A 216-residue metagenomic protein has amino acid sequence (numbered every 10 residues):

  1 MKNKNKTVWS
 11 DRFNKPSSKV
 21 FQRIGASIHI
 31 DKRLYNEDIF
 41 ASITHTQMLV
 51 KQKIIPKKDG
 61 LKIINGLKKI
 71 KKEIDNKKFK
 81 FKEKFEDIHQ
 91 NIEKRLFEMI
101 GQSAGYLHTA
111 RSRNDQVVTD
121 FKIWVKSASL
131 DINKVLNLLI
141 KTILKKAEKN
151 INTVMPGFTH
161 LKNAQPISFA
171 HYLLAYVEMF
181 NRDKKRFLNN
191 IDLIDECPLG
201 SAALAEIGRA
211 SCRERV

Functional and structural regions predicted by a protein language model:
K2-S211: A helix-coil-helix interface module used to build multimeric assemblies and to scaffold catalytic/cofactor sites
E214-V216: Positively charged, low-complexity/disordered segments
